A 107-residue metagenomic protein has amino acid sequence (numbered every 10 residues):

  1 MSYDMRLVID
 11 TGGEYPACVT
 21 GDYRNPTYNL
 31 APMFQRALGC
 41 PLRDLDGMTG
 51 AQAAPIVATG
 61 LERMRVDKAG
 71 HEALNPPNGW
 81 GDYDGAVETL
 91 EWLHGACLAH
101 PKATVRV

Functional and structural regions predicted by a protein language model:
M1-V107: Acidic (Asp/Glu-rich) sequence patches and key acidic residues that form negatively charged surfaces used
